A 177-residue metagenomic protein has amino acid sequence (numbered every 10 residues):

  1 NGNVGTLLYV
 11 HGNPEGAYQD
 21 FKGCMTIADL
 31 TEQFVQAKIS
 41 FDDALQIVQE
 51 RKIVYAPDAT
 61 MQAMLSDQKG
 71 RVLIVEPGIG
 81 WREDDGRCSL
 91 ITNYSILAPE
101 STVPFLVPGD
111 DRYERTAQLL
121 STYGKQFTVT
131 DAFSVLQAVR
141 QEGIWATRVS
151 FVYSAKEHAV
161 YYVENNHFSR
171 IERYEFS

Functional and structural regions predicted by a protein language model:
N1-Q36, M61, S66-S177: C-terminal, well-structured catalytic/ligand-binding subdomain of enzymes
D20, T31-Q49, I53: Short N-terminal edge-element motif at the start of the domain
K52-T60: Short arginine-rich
